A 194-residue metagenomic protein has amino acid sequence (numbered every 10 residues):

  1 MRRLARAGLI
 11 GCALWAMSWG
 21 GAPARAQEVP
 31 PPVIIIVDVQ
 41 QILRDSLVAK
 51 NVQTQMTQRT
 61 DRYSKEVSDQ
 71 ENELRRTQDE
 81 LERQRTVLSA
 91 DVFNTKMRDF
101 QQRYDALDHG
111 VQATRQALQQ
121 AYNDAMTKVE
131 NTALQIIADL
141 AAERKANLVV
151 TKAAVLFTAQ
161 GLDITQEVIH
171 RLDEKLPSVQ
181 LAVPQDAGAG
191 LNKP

Functional and structural regions predicted by a protein language model:
R3-I10: Sec-dependent signal peptide recognition, specifically the positively charged N-region followed immediately by
I10, L14-A24: C-terminal segment of classical bacterial N-terminal signal peptides
Q27-A153, S178-P194: Amphipathic alpha-helical segments
A159: Catalytic domains of cell-wall/extracellular-matrix polysaccharide-remodeling enzymes, centered on de-N-acetylation
T165: Short beta-strand-centered segments that line the small-molecule binding cleft or hinge of alpha/beta clamshell
D173-L176: Acidic/polar surface patches and capping/hinge elements
